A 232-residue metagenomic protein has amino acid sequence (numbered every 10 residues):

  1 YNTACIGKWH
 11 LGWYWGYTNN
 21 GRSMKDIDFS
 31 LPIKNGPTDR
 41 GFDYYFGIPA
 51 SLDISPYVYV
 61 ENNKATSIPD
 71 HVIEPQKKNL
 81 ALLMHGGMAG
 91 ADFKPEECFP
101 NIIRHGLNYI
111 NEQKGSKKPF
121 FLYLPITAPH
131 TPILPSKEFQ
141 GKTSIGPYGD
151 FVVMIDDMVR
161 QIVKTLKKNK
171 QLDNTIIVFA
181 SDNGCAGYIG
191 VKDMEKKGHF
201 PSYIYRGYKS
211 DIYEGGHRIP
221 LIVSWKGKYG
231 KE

Functional and structural regions predicted by a protein language model:
Y1-E232: Formylglycine-dependent sulfatase
